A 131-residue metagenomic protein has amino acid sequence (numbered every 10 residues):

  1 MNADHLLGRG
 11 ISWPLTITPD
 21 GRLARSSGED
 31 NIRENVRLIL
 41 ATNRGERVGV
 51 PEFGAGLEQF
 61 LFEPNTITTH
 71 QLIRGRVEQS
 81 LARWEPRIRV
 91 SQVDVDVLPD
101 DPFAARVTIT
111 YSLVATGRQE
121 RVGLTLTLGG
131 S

Functional and structural regions predicted by a protein language model:
M1-G75, Q79, D96-S131: Immediate N-terminus of the mature polypeptide
A82-V90: Short secondary-structure junctions
